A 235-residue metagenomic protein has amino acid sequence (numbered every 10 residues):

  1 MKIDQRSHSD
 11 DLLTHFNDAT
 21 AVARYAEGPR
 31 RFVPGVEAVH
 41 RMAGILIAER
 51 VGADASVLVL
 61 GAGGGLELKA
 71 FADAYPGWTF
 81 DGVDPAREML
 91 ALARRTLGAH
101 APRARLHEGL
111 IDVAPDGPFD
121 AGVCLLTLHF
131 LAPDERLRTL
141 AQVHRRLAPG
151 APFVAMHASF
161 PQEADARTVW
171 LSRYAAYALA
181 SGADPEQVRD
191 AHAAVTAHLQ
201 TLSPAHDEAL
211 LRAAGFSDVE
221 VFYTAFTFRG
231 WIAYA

Functional and structural regions predicted by a protein language model:
M1-R24, Y174: N-terminal, positively charged/glycine-rich alpha-helical extensions of SAM-dependent methyltransferases
G35-A53: Conserved alpha-helix/loop element of class I SAM-dependent methyltransferases that forms part of the SAM/SAH-binding
S56-L60, G64-V113: Class I SAM-dependent methyltransferase SAM/SAH-binding core
V113-G122: A short acidic, Gly/Pro-enriched loop at the edge of an enzyme's catalytic core that lines a small-molecule cofactor
C124-T127: A short beta-strand submotif of the Rossmann-like class I SAM-dependent methyltransferase core that lines
L137-P149: A short glycine-rich, Lys/Arg-flanked "PGG" loop and its adjoining helix->strand segment in the class I
M156-A213: C-terminal alpha-helical "lid/dimerization" subdomain adjacent to the S-adenosyl-L-methionine
R212-A235: Core SAM-dependent methyltransferase catalytic element
